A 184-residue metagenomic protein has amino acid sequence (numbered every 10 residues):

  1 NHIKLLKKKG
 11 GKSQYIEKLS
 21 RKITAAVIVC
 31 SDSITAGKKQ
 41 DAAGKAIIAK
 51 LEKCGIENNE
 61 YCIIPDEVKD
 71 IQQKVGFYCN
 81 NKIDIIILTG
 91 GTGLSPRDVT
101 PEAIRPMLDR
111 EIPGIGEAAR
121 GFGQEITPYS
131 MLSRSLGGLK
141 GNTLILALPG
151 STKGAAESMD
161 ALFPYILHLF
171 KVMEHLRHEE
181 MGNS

Functional and structural regions predicted by a protein language model:
N1-S184: Non-catalytic beta/alpha edge segments that cap or flank active sites
